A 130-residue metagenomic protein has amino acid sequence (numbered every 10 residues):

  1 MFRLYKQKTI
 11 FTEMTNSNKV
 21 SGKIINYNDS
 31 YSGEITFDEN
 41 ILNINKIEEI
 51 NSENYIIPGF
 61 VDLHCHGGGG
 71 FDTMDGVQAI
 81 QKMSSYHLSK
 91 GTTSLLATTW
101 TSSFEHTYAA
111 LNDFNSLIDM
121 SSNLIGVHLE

Functional and structural regions predicted by a protein language model:
M1-E49: N-terminal metal-binding scaffold of metallo-dependent hydrolase/deaminase domains
T12-S21, I44-V77, Q81, S85: Replace "His-x-His-based motif
I25-Y31, Y55, T73-D75, A109 (+1 more regions): Metal-centered catalytic cores of metalloenzymes
N28, S121-S122: Solvent-exposed alpha-helices and their adjacent loops that cap or buttress functional pockets in soluble metabolic
T36, F60-D62, D72, L96-T98 (+1 more regions): Short, conserved beta-strand segments within well-ordered enzyme catalytic domains that often line or immediately flank
I47-E53, A110-S121: Short amphipathic alpha-helices and their capping/turn segments at secondary-structure boundaries
H66, Q81-A110, S122-E130: Divalent metal-dependent hydrolysis catalytic cores, especially in the metallo-beta-lactamase
G70, K90-T92, N115, D119: Membrane metalloprotein/metal-transporter helix-bundle signature
